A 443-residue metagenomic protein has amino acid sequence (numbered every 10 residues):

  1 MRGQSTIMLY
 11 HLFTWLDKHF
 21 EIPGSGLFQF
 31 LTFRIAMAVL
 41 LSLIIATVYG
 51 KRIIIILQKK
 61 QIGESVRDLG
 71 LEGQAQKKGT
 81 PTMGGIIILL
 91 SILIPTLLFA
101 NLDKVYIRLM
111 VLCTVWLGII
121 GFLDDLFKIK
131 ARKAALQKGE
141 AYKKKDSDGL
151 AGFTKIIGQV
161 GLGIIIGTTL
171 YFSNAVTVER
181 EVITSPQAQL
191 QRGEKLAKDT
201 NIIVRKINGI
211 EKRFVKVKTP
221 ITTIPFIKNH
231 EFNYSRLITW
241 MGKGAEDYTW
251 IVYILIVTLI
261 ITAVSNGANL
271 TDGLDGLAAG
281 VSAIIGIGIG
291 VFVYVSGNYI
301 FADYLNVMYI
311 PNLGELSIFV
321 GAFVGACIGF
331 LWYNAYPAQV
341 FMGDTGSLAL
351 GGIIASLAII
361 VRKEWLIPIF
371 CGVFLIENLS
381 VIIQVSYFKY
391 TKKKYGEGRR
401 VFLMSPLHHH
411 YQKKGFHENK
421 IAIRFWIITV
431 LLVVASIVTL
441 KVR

Functional and structural regions predicted by a protein language model:
R2-L375, L379: "…together with the soluble PPM/PP2C metallo-phosphatase catalytic core" -> "…together with the soluble PPM/PP2C
K51, K59-E64, V215, G372-R424: Membrane-proximal soluble regions of multi-pass membrane proteins
M110, L366, E418-W426: Structural signal for the N-terminal portions of transmembrane helices and their immediately preceding loop/interface
V264, S296, F301-L305, C327 (+7 more regions): Glycine- and aromatic-enriched membrane alpha-helices
L375, K441-V442: C-terminal, active-site-flanking charged/polar segments
K420-L440: Final/C-terminal transmembrane alpha-helix of multipass membrane proteins
